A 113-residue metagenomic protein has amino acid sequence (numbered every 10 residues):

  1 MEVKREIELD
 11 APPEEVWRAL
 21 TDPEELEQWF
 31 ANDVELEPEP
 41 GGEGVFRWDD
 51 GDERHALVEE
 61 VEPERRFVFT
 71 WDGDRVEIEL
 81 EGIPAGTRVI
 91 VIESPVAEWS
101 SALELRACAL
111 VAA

Functional and structural regions predicted by a protein language model:
M1, A112-A113: Short, low-complexity, intrinsically disordered N-terminal peptides in bacterial proteins
M1-E35: Hydrophobic ligand-binding cavity/cleft-lining segments
E2-E6, P13, E43, E53 (+3 more regions): Intrinsic-disorder/low-complexity, polar/charged segments enriched in Ser/Thr/Lys/Arg/Asp/Glu/Gln
D10, E37-E39, R47-D49, E81 (+1 more regions): A structural detector for beta-sheet-dominated domains
T21-D22, A31, P63, L110-A112: Residues at helix-coil transition
Q28-R75: Glycine-rich portal/gate segments that line the openings of hydrophobic small-molecule binding cavities
E59, R66-A112: Beta-strand/loop substructures that line and gate deep hydrophobic ligand-binding cavities in soluble
